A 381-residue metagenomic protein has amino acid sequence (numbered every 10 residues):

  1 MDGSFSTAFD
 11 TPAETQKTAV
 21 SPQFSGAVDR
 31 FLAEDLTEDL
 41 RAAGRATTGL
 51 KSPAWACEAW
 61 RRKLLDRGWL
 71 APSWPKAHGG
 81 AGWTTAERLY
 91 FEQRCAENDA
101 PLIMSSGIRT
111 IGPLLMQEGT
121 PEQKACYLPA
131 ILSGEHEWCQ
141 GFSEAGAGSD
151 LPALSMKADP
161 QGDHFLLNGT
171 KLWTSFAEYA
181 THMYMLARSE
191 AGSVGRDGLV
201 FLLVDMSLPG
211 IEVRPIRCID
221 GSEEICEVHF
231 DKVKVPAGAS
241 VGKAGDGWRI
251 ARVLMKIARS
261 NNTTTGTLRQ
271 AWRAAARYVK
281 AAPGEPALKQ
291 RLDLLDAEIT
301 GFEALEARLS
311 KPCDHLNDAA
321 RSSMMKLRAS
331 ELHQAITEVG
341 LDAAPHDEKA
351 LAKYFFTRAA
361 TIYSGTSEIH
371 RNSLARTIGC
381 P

Functional and structural regions predicted by a protein language model:
M1-S105, M116, C126, A130 (+5 more regions): Amphipathic, small/basic residue-rich leader segments at the start of a protein or domain
D2-K17, A86, Y90-F91, T110 (+3 more regions): Glycine-rich phosphate/cofactor-binding loops in nucleotide/flavin-utilizing enzymes
K17, I211-F302, A360: Glycine-rich beta->alpha junctions and the first turn(s) of the following alpha-helix
L40-K51, K280, P286-K289, I299-A352: C-terminal helix-coil-helix/basic helical segment that borders enzyme active sites and/or dimer interfaces and provides
I103-E122, G148: N-terminal glycine-rich flavin-associated loop
G134-F142, L186: A short, Trp-centered hydrophobic/proline-enriched beta-strand micro-motif
M156-D159: A structural signal for short hydrophobic beta-strand segments in well-ordered beta-sheet cores
H164, N168-E212: A short core secondary-structure module
